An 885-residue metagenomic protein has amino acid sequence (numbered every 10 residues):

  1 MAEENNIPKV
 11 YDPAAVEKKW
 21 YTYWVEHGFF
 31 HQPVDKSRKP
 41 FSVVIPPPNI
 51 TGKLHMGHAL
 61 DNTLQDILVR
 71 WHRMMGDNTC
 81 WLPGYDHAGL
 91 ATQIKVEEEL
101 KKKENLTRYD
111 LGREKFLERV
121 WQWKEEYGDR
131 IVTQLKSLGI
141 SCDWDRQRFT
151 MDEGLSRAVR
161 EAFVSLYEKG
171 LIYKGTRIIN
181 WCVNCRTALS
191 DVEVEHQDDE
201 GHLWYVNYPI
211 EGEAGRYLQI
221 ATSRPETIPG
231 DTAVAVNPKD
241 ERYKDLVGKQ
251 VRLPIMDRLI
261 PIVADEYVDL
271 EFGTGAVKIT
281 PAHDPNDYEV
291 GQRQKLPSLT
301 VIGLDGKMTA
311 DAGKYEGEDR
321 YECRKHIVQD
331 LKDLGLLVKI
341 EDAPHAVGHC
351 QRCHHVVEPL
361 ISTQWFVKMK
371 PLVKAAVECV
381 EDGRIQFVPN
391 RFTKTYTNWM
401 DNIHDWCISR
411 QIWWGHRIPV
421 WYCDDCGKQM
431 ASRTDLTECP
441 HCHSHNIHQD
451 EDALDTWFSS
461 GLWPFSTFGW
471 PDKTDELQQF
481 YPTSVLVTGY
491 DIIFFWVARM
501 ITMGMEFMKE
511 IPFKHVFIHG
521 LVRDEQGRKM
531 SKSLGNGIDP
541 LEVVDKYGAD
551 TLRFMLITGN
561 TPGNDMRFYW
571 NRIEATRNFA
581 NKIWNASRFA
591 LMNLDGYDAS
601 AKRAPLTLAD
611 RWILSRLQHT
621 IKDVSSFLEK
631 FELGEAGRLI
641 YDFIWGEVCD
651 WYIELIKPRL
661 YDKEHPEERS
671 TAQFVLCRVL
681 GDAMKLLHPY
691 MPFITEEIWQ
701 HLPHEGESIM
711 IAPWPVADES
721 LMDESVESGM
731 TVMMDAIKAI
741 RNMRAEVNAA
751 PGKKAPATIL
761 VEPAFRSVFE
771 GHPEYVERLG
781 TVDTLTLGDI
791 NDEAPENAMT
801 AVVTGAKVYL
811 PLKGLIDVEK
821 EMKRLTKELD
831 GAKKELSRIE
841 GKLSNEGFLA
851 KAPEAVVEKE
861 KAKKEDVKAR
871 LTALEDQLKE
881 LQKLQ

Functional and structural regions predicted by a protein language model:
A2-N5, V10, K19, Y23-H27 (+10 more regions): Residue patterns forming the tRNA-binding/recognition surfaces of aminoacyl-tRNA synthetases and related DALR
V16-P33, K239-D240: Amphipathic alpha-helical blocks
P33-V96, T150, V159, I220-T222 (+5 more regions): N-terminal catalytic cores of NTP/NDP-binding nucleotidyl/phosphoryl-transfer enzymes
K36-R38, P46-P47, L82-Q93, Q147-L155 (+3 more regions): Short, solvent-exposed turn/loop segments enriched in Gly/Ser/Thr/Pro and often Arg
R70-N78, E99-Y109, T133, S137-C142 (+17 more regions): Secondary-structure transition/capping motifs at alpha-helix termini and the adjoining loop/turn into the next element
Y205, N398-F458, L462, E506-A549 (+2 more regions): Feature 926 captures the class I aminoacyl-tRNA synthetase adenylation module centered on the KMSKS loop
P225-D305, K332, V373, G780 (+1 more regions): Catalytic alpha/beta core of large soluble enzyme barrels
M256-V263, E451-Y481, G646, D650-I653: Active-site-adjacent "gating/activation" loops or surface patches in catalytic cores
